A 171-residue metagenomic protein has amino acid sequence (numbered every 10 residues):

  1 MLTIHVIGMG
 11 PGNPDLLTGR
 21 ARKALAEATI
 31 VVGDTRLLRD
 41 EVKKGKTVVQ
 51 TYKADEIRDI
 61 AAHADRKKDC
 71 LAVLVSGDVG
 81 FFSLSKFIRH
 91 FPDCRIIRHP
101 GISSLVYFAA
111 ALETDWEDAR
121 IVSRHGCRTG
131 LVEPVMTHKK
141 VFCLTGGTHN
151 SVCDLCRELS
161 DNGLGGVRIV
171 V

Functional and structural regions predicted by a protein language model:
M1-H99, V106, G126-T129: Class I S-adenosyl-L-methionine
L2, V6, V106-V171: Beta-strand/loop-alpha-helix module characteristic of Rossmann-like adenine-cofactor folds
